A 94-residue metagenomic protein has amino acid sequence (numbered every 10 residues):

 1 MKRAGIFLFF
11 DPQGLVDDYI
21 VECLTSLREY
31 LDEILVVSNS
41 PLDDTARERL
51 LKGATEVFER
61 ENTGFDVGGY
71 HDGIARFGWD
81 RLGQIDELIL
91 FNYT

Functional and structural regions predicted by a protein language model:
M1-D18: N-proximal low-complexity "stem/linker" segments adjacent to membrane-targeting elements
R3, D32, T55, D86: Conserved acidic residues
F7-F10, E59-R60, Y93: Short glycine-centered, acidic/aromatic-flanked micro-motifs in structured strand/loop junctions that mark active-site
D17-L24, H71: Well-ordered, non-membrane alpha-helical segments in soluble/globular domains
E22-E33: Short, acidic, metal-binding catalytic loop of nucleotide-sugar glycosyltransferases
I34-N39: Short internal beta-strands
L42-I85: Active-site-proximal specificity loops/subdomain of glycosyltransferases
Q84-T94: Short beta-strand-to-loop acidic/aromatic patch adjacent to the donor-nucleotide binding site
